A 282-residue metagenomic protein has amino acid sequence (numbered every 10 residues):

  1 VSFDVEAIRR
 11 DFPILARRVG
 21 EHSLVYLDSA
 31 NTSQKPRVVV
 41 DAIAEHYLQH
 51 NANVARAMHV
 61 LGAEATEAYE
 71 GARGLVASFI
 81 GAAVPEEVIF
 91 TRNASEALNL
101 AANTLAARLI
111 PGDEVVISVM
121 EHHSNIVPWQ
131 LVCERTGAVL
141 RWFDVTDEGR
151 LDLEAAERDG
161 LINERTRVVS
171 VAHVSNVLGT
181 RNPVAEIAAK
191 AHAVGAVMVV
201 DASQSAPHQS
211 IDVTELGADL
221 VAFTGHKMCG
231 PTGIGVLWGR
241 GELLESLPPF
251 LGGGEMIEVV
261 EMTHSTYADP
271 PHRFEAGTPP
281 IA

Functional and structural regions predicted by a protein language model:
V1-A282: Pyridoxal 5′-phosphate
